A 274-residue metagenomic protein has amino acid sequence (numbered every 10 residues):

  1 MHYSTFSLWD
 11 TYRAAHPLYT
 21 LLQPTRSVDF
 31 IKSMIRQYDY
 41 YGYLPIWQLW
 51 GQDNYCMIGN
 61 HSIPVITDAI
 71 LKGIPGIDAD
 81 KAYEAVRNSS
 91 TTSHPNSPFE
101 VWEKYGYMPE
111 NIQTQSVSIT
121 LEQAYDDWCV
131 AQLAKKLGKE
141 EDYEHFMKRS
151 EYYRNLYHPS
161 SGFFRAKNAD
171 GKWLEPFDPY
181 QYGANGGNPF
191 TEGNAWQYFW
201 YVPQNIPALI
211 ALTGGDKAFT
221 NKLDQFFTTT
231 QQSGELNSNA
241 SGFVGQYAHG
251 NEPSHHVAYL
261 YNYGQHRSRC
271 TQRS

Functional and structural regions predicted by a protein language model:
M1-T5, T11-P17, L21-W47, I119 (+2 more regions): A conserved hydrophobic secondary-structure block that centers on an alpha-helix together with its immediately flanking
T5-R13, I63, G76-E151, N155-S274: Active-site core of glycosidic bond-cleaving carbohydrate-active enzymes
L21-M34, Y55-N88, R154: Carboxylate/His-rich catalytic cores and anion/metal-binding grooves
Y43-I46, G59, D178-Y180: Surface-exposed beta-strand edges and their flanking turn/coil or helix-capping segments
